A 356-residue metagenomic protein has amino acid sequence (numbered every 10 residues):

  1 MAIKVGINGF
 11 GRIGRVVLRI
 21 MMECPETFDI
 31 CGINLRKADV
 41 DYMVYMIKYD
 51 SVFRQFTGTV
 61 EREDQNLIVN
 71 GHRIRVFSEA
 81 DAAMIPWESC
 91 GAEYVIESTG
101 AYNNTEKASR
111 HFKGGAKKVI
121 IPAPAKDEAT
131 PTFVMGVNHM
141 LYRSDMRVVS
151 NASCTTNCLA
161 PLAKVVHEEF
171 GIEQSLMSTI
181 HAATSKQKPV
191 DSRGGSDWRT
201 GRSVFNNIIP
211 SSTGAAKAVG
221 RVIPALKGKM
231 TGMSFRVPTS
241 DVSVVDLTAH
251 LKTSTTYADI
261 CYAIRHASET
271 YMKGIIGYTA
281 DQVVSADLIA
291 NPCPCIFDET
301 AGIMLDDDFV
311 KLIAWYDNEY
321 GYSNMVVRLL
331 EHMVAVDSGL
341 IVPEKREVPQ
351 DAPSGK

Functional and structural regions predicted by a protein language model:
M1-G201, M304, R328, V336-V342 (+1 more regions): N-terminal Rossmann-like NAD(P) cofactor-binding subdomain of oxidoreductases, focused on the glycine-rich
I3, R147, V204, S243-V245 (+1 more regions): Short amphipathic alpha-helical segments
G14, L18, S109, A160-H167 (+9 more regions): Predominant activation on well-ordered alpha-helical scaffold segments within soluble catalytic domains
G14, N104, A152-T155, L159 (+7 more regions): Generic structural signal for well-ordered, non-membrane alpha-helical segments in soluble metabolic enzymes
R36-D39, A82, A125-K126, S153-T155 (+6 more regions): Glycine-rich beta-alpha junction loops
L67, F133-M135, V148, V190 (+5 more regions): Short clusters of hydrophobic/aromatic residues that line enzyme substrate/ligand-binding pockets
E168, I172-S240: Acidic, glycine-rich segments within the central catalytic cores of soluble metabolic enzymes that bind/position
G232, V244, T248-K356: C-terminal active-site/capping subdomain that shapes the small-molecule cofactor and substrate pocket of enzyme
